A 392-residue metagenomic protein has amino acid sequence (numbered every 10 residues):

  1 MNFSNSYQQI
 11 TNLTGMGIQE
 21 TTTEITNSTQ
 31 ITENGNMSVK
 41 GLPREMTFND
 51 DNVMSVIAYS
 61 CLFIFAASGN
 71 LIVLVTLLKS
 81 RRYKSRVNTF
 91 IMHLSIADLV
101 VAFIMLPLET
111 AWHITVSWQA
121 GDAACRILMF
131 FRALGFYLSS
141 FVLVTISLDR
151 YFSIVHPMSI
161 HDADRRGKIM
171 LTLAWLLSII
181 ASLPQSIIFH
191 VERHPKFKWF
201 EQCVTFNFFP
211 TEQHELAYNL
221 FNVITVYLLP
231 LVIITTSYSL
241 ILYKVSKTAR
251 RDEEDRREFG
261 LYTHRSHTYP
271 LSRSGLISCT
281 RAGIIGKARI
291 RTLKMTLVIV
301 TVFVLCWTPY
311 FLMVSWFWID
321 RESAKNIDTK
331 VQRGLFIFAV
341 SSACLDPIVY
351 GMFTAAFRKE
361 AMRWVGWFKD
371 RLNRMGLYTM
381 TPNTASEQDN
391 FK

Functional and structural regions predicted by a protein language model:
M1-M46, K196, R250-L293, A355-K392: Intrinsically disordered regulatory tails of 7TM GPCRs
M37-M46, T115-Y137, H156, D162 (+4 more regions): Loop architecture of class A 7-transmembrane GPCRs
R44-N52, S80-K84, S117-W118, I160-D164 (+3 more regions): Helix-boundary and loop/linker segments of multi-pass membrane transporters
F48-S60, Y83-L148, S153-G167: Extracellular TM2-ECL1-early TM3 structural module of rhodopsin-like
Y59-F63, V100-V116, M129, F136-L143 (+5 more regions): Helix-to-loop junction signature of class
C61-I64, H93-I96, V100, P107 (+9 more regions): Hydrophobic residues within alpha-helical transmembrane segments of multi-pass solute transporters/permease subunits
V142-I154, Q185-K196, N222-G260, M295-F317 (+1 more regions): Class A (rhodopsin-like) GPCR signature focused on the TM5-ICL3 interface and adjacent 7TM helical core
I233-I234, V302-L305, F311-S315, R333-P382: Seventh transmembrane helix
